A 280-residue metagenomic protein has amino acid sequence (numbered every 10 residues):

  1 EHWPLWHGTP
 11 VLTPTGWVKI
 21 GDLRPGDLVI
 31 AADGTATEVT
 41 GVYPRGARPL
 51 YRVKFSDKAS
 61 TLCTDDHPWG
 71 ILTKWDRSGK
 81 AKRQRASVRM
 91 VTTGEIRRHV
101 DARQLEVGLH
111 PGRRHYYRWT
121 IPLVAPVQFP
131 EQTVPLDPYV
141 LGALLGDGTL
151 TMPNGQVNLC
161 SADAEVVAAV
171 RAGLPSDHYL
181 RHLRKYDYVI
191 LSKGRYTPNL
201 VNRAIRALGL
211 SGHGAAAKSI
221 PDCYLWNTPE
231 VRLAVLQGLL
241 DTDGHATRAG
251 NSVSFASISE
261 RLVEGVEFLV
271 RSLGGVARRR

Functional and structural regions predicted by a protein language model:
E1-W3, I20, P25-G34, V42-R280: Intein-associated homing endonuclease modules of the LAGLIDADG/DOD-type, together with closely related HINT-family
W3-P10: Right-handed beta-helix
L12-K19: Short alpha-helix capping/helix-loop boundary micro-motifs
